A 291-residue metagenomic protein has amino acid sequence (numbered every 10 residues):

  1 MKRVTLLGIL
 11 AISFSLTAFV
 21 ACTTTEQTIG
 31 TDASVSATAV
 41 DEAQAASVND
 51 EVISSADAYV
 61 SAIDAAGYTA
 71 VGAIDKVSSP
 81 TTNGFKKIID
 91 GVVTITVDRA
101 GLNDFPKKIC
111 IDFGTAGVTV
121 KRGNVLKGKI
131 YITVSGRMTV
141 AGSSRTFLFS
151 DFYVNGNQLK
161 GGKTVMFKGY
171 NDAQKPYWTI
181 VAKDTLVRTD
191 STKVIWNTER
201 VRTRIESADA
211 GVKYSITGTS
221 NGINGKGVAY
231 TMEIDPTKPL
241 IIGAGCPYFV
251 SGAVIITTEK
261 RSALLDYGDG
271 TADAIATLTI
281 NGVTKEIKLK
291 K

Functional and structural regions predicted by a protein language model:
M1-I9: Bacterial N-terminal signal peptides that target proteins for export
T17-A21: C-terminal motif of bacterial Sec signal peptides marking the signal peptidase cleavage site
T23-K291: Low-complexity, intrinsically disordered segments exposed to solvent
